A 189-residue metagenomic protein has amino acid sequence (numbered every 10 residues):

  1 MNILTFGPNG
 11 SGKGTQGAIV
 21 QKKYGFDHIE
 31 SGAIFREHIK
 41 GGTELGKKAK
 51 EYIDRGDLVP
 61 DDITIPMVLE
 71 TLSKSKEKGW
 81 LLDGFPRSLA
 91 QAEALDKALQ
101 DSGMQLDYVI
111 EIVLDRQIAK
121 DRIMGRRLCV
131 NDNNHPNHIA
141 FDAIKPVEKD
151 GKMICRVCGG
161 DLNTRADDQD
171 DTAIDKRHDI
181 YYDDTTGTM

Functional and structural regions predicted by a protein language model:
M1-M189: Glycine-rich phosphate-binding loop of ATP-dependent small-molecule kinases
